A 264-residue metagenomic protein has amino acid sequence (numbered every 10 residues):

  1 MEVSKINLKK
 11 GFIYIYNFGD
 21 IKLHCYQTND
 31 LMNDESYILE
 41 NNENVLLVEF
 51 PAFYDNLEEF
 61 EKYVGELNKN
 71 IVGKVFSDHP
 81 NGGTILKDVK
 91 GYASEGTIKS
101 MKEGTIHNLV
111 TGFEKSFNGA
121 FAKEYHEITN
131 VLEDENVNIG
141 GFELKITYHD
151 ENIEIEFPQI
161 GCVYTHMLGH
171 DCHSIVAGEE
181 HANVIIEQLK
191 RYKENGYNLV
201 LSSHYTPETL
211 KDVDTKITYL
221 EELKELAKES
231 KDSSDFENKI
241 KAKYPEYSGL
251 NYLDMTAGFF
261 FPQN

Functional and structural regions predicted by a protein language model:
I6-F12, M101-N152: Metallo-beta-lactamase
K9-K62, I153-M167: Conserved beta-strand hairpin/beta-sheet module of binuclear metal-dependent hydrolase folds, prominently
N33, Y54-N56, F76-I85, I98-M101 (+2 more regions): Active-site environment of divalent metal-dependent phosphoester hydrolases
N44, Y54-G96, G196: Active-site metal-binding motif and surrounding structural segment of the metallo-beta-lactamase
V48-P51, I175-G178, L201, K224-A227: Second-shell loop/turn segments in exported
F142-N195: Active-site-proximal loop/helix segments of hydrolase catalytic cores
A182-K239, E246: Divalent-metal (often Zn2+) His-rich catalytic cores of metallo-beta-lactamase-fold enzymes
D232-N264: C-terminal regulatory/interaction regions
